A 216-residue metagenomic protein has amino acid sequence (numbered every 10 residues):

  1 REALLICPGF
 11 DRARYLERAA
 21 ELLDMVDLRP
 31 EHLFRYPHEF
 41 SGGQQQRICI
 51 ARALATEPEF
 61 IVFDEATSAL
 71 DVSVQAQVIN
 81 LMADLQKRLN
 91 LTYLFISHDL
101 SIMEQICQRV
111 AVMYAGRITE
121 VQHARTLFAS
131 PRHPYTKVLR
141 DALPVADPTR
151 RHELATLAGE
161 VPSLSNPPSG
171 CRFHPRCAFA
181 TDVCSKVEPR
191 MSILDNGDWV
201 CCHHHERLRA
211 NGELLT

Functional and structural regions predicted by a protein language model:
R1-R14, D27, Q122: ABC-type ATPase nucleotide-binding domains, specifically the catalytic core motifs of the NBD
R14-E31, R140-D141: Conserved ABC ATPase "signature" region
E17, F34-Y36, H152: Interfacial catalytic loop of ABC nucleotide-binding domains
P30, H123-T216: Charged, flexible cofactor/metal-binding loops and thiol motifs
Y36-F40, Q44: Conserved ABC ATPase signature
E57: Conserved catalytic motifs of ABC-family nucleotide-binding domains
V62, A66-L70, V74-H152: P-loop NTP-binding/switch modules centered on Walker-like glycine-rich loops
